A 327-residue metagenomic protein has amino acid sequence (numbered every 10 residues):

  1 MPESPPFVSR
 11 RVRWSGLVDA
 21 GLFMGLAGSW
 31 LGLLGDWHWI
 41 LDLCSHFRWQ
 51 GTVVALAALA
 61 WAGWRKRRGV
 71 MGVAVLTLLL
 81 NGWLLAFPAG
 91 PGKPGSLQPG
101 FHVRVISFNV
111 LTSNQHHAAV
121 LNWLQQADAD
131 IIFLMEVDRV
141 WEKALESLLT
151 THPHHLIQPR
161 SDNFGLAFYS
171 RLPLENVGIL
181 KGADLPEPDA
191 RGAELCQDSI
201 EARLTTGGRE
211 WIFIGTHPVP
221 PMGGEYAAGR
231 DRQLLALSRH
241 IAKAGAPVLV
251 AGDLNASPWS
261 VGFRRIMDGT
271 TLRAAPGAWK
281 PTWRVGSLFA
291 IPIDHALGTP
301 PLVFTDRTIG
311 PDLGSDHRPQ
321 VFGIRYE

Functional and structural regions predicted by a protein language model:
M1-V12: Short, Lys/Arg-rich, polar N-terminal cytosolic tail immediately upstream of the first transmembrane signal-anchor
R10-L17, R68-G69: N-terminal export and membrane-targeting signals
S15-G16, F23, S96, D268: Short, flexible segments with low predicted structural confidence
G16-A62: Membrane-embedded alpha-helical segments of integral membrane proteins
G51-L84, L195-I212, H217: Glycine/proline-rich, flexible active-site/cofactor-binding loop segments that harbor closely spaced acidic
W64, M71-Q126: N-terminal signal-anchor transmembrane helix
F101, V105, L111-Q125, F133-E327: Soluble catalytic domains of enzymes that build or remodel membrane lipids, polysaccharides, and related
A129: Internal catalytic or translocation cores that form aromatic/hydrophobic pockets or channels for amphipathic metabolites
